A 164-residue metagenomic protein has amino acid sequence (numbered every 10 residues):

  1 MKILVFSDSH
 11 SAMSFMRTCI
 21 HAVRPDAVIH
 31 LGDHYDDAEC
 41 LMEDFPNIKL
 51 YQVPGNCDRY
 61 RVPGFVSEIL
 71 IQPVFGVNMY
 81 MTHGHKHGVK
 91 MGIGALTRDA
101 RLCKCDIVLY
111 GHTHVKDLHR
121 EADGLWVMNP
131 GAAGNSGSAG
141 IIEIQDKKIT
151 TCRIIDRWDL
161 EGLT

Functional and structural regions predicted by a protein language model:
M1-N47, D58, V62-S67, S138 (+1 more regions): N-terminal active-site segment of His-dependent metallophosphoesterases
K2-I3, F15-T18, V74-F75, R101-K104 (+1 more regions): Binuclear metal-dependent phosphoesterase catalytic core
V5-S7, A27-D33, Y51-N56, Y80-H83 (+2 more regions): Active-site neighborhood of phospho(di)ester-bond hydrolases with catalytic His/Asp-centered motifs
H10-S14, Y35-E39, C57-V62, H87-G92 (+2 more regions): Active-site environment of divalent metal-dependent phosphoester hydrolases
F15-T18, M81-H83, H87-A100: Pre-active-site segment of Zn-dependent metallo-hydrolases
P46-K49, G124-L125: A short helix->loop->beta-strand "cap" motif at the edges of active sites that frequently abuts
K49-K90: Helix-adjacent hinge/juxtasegments
F65-I69, M91-R101, L125: Charged helix-capping and loop-helix junction motifs
